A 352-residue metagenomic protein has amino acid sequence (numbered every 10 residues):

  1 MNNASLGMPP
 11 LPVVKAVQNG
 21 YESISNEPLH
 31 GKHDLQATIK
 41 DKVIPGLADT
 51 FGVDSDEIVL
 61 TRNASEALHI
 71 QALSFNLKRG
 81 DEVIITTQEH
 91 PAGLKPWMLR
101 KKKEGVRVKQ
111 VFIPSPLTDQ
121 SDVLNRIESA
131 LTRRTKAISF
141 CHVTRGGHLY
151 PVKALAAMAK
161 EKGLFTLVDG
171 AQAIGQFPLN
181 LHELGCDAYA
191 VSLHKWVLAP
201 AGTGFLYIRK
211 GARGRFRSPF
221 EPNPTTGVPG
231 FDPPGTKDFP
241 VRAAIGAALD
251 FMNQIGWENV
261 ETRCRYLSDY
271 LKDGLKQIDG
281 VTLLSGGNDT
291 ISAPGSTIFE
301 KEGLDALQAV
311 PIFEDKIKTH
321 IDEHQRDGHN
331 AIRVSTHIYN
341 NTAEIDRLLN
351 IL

Functional and structural regions predicted by a protein language model:
M1-L352: Pyridoxal 5′-phosphate
